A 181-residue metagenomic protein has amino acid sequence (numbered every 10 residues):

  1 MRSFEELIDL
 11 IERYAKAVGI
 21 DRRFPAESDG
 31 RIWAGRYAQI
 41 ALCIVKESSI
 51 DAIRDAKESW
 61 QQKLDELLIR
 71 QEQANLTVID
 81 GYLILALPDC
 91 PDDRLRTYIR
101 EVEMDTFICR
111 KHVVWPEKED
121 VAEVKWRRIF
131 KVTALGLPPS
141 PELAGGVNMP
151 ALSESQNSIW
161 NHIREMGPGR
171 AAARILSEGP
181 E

Functional and structural regions predicted by a protein language model:
M1-D51: N-terminal "first-domain core" detector
I11-G19, W60-E72, V102-T106: Hydrophobic, Leu/Ile/Phe/Ala-enriched alpha-helical segments that form helix-helix packing faces
R31-A34, Q39-K46, D80-A86, F107-W115: Ordered hydrophobic segments in well-structured contexts
A41-I79: A broadly used, surface-exposed interaction patch
E47-D55, P88-R94, E119-V121: Short acidic, S/G/P-rich loop/turn micro-motifs used as interaction or catalytic elements
A74-L95: Nucleic-acid nuclease catalytic cores
R94-H162: Polybasic, proline/glycine-rich intrinsically disordered low-complexity segments
Q156-E181: C-terminal, charge/polar-rich interaction regions
